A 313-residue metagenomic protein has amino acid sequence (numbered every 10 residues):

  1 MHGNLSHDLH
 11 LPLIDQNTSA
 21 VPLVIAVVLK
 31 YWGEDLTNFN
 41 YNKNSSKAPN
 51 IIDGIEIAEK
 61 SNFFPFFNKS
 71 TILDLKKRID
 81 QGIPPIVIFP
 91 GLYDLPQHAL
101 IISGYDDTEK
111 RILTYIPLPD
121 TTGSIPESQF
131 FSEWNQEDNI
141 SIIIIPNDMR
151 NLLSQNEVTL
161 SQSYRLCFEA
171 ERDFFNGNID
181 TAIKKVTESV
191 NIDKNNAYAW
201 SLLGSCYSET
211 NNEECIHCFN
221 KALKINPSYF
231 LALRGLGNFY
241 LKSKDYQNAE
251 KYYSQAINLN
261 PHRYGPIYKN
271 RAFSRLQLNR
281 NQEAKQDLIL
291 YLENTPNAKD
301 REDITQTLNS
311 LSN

Functional and structural regions predicted by a protein language model:
M1-A48, G91, T108, S163-D173 (+11 more regions): Active-site-adjacent structural segments surrounding the nucleophilic cysteine of cysteine proteases and isopeptidases
M1-L11, L29-I145, L153, K221: Conserved active-site-adjacent core of cysteine acyl-enzyme catalytic domains
S163, A197-Y198, F230-L231, Y264-P266 (+1 more regions): Helix-start (N-cap) detector for alpha-helical repeat units in TPR-like alpha-solenoids, especially tetratricopeptide
F175, E209, K242-S243, Q277 (+1 more regions): Register position in tetratricopeptide repeats
I179, N212-E213, Y246, N281: TPR-repeat structural position
I192, I225, L259-N260, N294: Structural marker of alpha-solenoid helical repeat scaffolds
L202, G235, K269-N270, I304-T307: Canonical tetratricopeptide repeat
